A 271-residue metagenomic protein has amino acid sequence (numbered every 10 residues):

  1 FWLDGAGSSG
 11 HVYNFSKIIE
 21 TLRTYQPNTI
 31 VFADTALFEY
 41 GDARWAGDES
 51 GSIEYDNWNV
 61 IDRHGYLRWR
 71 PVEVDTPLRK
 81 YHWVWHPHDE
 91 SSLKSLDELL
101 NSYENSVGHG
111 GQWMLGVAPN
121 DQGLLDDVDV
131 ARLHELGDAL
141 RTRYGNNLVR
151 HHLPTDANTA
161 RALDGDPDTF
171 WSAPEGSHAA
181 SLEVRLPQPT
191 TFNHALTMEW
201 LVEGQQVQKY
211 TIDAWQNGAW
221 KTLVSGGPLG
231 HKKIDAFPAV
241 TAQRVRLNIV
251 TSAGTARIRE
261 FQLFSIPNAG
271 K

Functional and structural regions predicted by a protein language model:
W2-D164, T169-H178, E183-T191, L196-M198 (+4 more regions): Mature catalytic domains of secreted/periplasmic carbohydrate-active enzymes
E175-A179, L201-K271: Trp- and acidic/polar-enriched beta-sheet ligand-binding modules for extracellular glycan and matrix recognition
